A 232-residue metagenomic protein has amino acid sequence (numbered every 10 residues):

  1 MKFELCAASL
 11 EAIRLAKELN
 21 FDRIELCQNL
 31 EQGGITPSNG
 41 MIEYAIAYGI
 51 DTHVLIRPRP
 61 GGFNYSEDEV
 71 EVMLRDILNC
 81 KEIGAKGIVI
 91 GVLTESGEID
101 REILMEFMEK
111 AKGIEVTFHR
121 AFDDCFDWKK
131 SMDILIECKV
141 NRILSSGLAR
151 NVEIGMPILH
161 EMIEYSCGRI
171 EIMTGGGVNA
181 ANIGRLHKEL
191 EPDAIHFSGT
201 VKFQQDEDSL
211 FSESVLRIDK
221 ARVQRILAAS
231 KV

Functional and structural regions predicted by a protein language model:
M1-I24, N29-T36: N-terminal pre-domain/capping segments
F3-A7, I24-L26, T52-I56, I88-I90 (+4 more regions): Hydrophobic faces of well-ordered beta-strands that scaffold small-molecule active sites in alpha/beta enzyme cores
E11, L30-I50, D68-E71, L93-K112 (+6 more regions): Active-site-adjacent beta->alpha loops and helix N-cap segments on the catalytic face of soluble alpha/beta enzymes
E11-L15, N64-I77, D123-C138, M162-E164 (+2 more regions): Catalytic cores of alpha/beta
L19-I24, Y48-D51, I83-G87, K110-I114 (+3 more regions): Glycine-enriched alpha-helix->loop->beta-strand junction motifs that scaffold or abut catalytic
E25-I35, N79, I83-E95, V140-E153 (+1 more regions): Glycine-rich phosphate-binding active-site loops on the catalytic face of alpha/beta enzymes
I56-R59, F63: Glycine-rich nucleotide/cofactor/substrate-binding loop typically near the N-terminus or early in the first domain
P60, G84, C167-V232: C-terminal alpha-helical cap/extension of soluble enzyme domains
